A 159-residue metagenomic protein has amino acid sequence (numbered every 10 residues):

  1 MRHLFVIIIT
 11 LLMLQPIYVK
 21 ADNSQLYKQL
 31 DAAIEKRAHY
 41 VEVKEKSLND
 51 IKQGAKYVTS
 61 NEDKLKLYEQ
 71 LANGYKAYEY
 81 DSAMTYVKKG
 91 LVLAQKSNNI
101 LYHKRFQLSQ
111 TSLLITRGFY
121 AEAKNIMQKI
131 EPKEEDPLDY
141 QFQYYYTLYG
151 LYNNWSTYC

Functional and structural regions predicted by a protein language model:
F5-V6, P16-C159: A "functional boundary" signal
